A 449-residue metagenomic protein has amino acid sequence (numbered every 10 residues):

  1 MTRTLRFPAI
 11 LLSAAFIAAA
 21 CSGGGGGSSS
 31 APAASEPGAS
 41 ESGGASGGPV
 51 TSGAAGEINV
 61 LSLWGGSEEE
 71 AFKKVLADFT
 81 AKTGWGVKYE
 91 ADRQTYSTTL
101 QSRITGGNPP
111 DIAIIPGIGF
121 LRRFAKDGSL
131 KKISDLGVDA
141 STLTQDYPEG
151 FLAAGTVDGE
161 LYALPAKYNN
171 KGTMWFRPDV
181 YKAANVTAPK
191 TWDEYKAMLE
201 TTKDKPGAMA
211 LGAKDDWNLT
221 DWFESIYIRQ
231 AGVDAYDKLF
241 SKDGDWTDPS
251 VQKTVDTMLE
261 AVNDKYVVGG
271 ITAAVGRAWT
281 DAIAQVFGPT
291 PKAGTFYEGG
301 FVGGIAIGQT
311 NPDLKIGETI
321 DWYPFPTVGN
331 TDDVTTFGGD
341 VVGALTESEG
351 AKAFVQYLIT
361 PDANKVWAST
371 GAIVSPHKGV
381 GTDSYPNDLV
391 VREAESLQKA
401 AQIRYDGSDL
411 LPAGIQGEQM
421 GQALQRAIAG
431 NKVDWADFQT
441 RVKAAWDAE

Functional and structural regions predicted by a protein language model:
F7-I10, S22-R122, D127, D139-T142 (+5 more regions): Conserved N-terminal structural module of periplasmic/extracytoplasmic solute-binding proteins
G47-S52, I118-G172: Hinge/lid segment of periplasmic solute-binding proteins
S134-Y147, A213, Q230-K253, G308-K315 (+2 more regions): Short, solvent-exposed loop/beta-turn-alpha elements that line the ligand-binding surface or hinge of extracytoplasmic
E160-A166, G172, K196-G244: Extracytoplasmic/periplasmic solute-binding protein
K182, Q398-E449: Conserved C-terminal helix/tail region of periplasmic/extracytoplasmic solute-binding proteins
S241-V275: Glycine-centered hinge/linker elements that transmit conformational signals in sensory and ligand-binding systems
Q309-I373: Extracytoplasmic/periplasmic substrate-recognition and gating elements
A368-Q419: Long, aromatic- and glycine/proline-rich binding clefts that accommodate carbohydrate-like moieties
